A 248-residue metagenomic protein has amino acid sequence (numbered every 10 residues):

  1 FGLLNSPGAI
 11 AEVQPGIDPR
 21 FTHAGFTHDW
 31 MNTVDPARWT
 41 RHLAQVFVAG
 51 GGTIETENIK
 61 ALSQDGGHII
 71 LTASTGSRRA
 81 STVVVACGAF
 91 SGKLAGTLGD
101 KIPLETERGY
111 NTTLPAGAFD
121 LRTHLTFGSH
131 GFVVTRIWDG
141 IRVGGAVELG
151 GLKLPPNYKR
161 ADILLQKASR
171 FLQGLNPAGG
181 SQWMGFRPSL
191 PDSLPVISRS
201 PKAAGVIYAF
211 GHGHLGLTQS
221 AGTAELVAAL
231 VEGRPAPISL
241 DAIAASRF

Functional and structural regions predicted by a protein language model:
F1-A9, T27-V34: Active-site-adjacent segment of FAD-dependent monooxygenases/related oxidoreductases
G2, P36, G128-S129, K153 (+1 more regions): C-terminal catalytic lobe of FAD-dependent flavoproteins
N5-P7, E55-N58, A73, S181-W183: Short loop/edge segments at beta-strand edges and connector loops that shape dinucleotide/nucleotide cofactor-binding
I17-T82: Helical element adjacent to the flavin cofactor pocket in flavoenzyme catalytic cores
T27-Q45, A89-F90, R160-K167, G216 (+1 more regions): Mid-domain beta-loop-alpha active-site segment that forms a flexible, acidic cofactor/metal-binding surface
H42, V46-A49, K93, T97 (+3 more regions): Alpha-helical scaffold segments in soluble metabolic enzymes
S63, G67-I69, S77-G205: Active-site substrate-recognition segment that forms the wall of the catalytic cavity or substrate channel
